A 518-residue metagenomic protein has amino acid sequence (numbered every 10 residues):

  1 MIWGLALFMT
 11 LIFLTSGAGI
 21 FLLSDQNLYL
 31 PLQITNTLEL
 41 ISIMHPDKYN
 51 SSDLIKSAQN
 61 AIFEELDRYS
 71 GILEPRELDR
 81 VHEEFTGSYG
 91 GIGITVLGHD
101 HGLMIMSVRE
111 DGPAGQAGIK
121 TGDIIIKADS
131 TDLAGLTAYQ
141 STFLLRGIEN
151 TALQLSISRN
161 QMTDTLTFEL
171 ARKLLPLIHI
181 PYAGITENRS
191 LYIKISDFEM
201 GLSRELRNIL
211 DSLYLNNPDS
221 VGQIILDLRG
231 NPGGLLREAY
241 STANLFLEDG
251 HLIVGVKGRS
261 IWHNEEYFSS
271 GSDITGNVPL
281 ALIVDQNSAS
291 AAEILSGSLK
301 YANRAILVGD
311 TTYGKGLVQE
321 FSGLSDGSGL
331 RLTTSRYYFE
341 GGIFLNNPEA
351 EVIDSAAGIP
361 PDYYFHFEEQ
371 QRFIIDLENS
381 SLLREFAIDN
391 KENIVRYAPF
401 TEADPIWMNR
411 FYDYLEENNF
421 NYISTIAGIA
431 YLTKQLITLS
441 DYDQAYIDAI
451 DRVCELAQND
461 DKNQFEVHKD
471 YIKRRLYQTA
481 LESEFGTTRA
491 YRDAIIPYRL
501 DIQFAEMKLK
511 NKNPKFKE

Functional and structural regions predicted by a protein language model:
W3-G19: Hydrophobic membrane-insertion alpha-helices, especially the h-region of bacterial N-terminal signal peptides
G17-L30, L38, S42-S51, M104-S107 (+4 more regions): Cleft-lining beta-strand/loop regions that shape enzyme active-site pockets
L28-L32, T86-Y89: Membrane-proximal juxtamembrane linkers immediately C-terminal to transmembrane helices
L40-M44, K48, S57, A61-E65 (+21 more regions): Structured segments of extracytoplasmic/periplasmic soluble domains in secreted or envelope-associated proteins
H45-M104, N150-Q154, S158-Y182, E238 (+2 more regions): Extended, small/polar residue-biased N-terminal targeting/export presequences and adjacent propeptide/linker tracts
I92, S272, R331-T333: A structural signal for short loop-to-beta-strand junctions that line the ligand-binding cleft of periplasmic/secreted
Q286-A289, G297, R304-L307, T311-F373 (+2 more regions): Acidic, polar loop-rich interaction surfaces within structured domains
I343-E518: Conserved functional hotspot residues or short segments at active or partner-binding sites across diverse domains
